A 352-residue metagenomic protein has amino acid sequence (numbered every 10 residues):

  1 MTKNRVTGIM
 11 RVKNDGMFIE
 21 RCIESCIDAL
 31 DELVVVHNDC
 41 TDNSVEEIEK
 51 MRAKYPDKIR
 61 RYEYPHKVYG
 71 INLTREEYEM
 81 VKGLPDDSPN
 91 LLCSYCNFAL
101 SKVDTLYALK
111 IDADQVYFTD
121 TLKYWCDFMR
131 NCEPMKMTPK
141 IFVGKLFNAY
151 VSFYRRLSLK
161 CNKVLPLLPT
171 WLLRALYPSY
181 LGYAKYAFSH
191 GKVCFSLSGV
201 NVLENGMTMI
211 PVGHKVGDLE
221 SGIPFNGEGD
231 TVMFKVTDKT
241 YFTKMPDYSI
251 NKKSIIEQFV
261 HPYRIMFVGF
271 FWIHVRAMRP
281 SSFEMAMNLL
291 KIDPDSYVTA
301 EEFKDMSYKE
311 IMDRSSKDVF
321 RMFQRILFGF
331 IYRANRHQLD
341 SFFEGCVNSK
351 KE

Functional and structural regions predicted by a protein language model:
K3-E24, D39: Active-site beta-to-alpha loop of glycosyltransferases that engages the nucleotide-sugar donor
R21-S25, E47, Y124-W125: A short acidic, amphipathic alpha-helical/loop segment
E24-L33, M51: Short, acidic, metal-binding catalytic loop of nucleotide-sugar glycosyltransferases
D31-N43, R60-H66: Short beta-strand/loop segment that forms part of the nucleotide-sugar
E47-Y107: Active-site-proximal specificity loops/subdomain of glycosyltransferases
Y78-L100, V116-E352: Catalytic-site signature of metal-activated, phosphate-bearing donor transferases, centered on the GT-A/GT-A-like
T105-F118: Short beta-strand-to-loop acidic/aromatic patch adjacent to the donor-nucleotide binding site
